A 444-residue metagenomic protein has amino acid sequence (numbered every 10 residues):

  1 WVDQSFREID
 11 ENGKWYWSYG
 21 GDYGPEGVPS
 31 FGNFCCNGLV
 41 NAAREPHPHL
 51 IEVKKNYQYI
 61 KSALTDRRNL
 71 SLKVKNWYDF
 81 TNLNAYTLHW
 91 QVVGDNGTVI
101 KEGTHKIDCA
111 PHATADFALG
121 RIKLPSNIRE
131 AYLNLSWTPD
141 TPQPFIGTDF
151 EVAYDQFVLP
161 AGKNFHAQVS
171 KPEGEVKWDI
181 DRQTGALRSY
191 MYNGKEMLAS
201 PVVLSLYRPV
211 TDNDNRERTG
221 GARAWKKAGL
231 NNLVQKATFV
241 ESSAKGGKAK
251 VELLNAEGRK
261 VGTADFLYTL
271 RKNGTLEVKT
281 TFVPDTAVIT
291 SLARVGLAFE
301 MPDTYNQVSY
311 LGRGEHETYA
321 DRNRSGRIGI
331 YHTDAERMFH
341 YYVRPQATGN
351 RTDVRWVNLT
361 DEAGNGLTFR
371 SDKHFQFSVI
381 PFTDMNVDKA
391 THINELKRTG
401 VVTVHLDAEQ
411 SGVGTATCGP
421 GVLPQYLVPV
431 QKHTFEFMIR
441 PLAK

Functional and structural regions predicted by a protein language model:
W1-K73, W77-N84, H89-V99: Extended substrate-binding grooves/exosites of carbohydrate-active enzymes
V53, V74, L135, T280 (+1 more regions): Conserved, mostly hydrophobic/aromatic
N69, A85-H89, Y132, L187 (+2 more regions): Exposed beta-strand and adjacent loop surfaces of beta-rich binding modules that mediate intermolecular recognition
T87-A131, W137-T141: Intrinsically disordered, low-complexity Pro/Gly/Ser/Thr-rich segments with frequent PxxP/GP/PP motifs and embedded
G94-N96, T141-Q143, N193-G194, D303: Solvent-exposed strand-loop boundary residues in beta-sheet-rich modules
K101-G103, F150-D155: Extracellular and select intracellular beta-sandwich modules with Ser/Thr-enriched, small-residue motifs on
I122-I128, F157-K444: Beta-strand/loop-rich accessory regions of lumenal/periplasmic or secreted enzymes, predominantly carbohydrate-active
Q143-E151, T417: Beta-sandwich strand segments
